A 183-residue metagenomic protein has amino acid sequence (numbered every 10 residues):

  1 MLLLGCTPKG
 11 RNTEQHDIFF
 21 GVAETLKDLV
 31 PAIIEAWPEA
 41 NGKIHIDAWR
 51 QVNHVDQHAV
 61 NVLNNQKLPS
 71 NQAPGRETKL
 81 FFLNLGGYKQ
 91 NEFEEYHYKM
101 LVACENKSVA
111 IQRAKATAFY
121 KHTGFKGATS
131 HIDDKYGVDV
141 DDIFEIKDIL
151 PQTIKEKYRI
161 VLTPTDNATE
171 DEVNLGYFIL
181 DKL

Functional and structural regions predicted by a protein language model:
M1-L2, R11-N12, D28, E35-G87 (+1 more regions): Intrinsic disorder/low-complexity detector
P8-G21, K27-I44, F93-M100, Y120 (+1 more regions): A cross-kingdom feature marking solvent-exposed beta-strand/loop segments within repeated, beta-rich binding/scaffold
T25-L29, N106-V109: Short amphipathic alpha-helical segments
L68-T123, K182: Surface-exposed interaction/gating patches
R113-D142: A generic hydrophobic-segment detector
